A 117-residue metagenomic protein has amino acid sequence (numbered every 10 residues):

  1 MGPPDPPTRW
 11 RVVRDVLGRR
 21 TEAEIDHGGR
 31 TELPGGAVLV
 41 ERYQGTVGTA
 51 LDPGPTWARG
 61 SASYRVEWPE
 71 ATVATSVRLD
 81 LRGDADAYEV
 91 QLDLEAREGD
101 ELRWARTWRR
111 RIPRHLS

Functional and structural regions predicted by a protein language model:
M1-S117: Glycine/threonine-rich phosphate-binding loop and adjacent beta-strand/alpha-helix elements that clamp
